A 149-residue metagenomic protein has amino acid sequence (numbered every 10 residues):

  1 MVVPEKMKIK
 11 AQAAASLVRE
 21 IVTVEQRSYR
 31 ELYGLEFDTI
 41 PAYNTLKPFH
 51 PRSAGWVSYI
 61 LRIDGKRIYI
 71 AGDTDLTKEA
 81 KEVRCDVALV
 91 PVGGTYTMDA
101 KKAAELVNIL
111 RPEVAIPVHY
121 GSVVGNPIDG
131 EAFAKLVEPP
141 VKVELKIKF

Functional and structural regions predicted by a protein language model:
M1-M7, A115-H119: Short internal beta-strands
V3, V24-E25, N44-T45, Y59-R62 (+3 more regions): Short, surface-exposed linear patches
I9-A13, E79: Phosphate- and divalent-cation-binding pockets in alpha/beta enzyme and binding domains that engage nucleotide-derived
K10-A11, K47, V124: Generic structural signal for helix capping and beta-alpha/helix-loop junctions
A15-S16, I21-L32, K81, A104 (+1 more regions): Binuclear metal-ion centers of metallo-dependent hydrolases, dominated by the metallo-beta-lactamase
T23-V83, M98, I147-F149: Core dinuclear metal-dependent hydrolase active-site scaffold
I60-E113, P117-G125: Metallo-beta-lactamase
